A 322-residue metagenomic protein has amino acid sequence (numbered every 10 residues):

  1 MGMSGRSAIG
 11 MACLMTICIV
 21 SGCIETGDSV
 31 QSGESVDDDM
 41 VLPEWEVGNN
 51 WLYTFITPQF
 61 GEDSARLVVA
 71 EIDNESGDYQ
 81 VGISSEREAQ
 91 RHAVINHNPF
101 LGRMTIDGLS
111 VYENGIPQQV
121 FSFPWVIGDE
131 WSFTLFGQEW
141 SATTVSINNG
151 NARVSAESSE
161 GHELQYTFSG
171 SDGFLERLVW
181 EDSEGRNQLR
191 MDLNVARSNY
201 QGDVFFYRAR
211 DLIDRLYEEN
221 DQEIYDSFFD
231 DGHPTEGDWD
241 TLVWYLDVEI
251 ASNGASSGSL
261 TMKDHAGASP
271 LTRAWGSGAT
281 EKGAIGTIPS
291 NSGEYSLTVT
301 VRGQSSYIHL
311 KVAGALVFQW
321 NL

Functional and structural regions predicted by a protein language model:
M1-L52, G173, F205-Y207, L297 (+1 more regions): Secretory targeting signatures
G33-R91, S110-Q119, F123-Y217: Acidic, serine/threonine-rich low-complexity disordered tracts
L216-D240: Non-catalytic, beta-strand-enriched accessory regions in extracellular/secretory proteins and membrane protein
D231-A255: Beta-rich globular "head" domains
G237, W275-S292: Beta-sandwich interaction modules
L242, L246, T287-S305: Noncatalytic modules at the cell exterior or secretory-pathway interfaces, chiefly beta-strand-rich lectin/adhesion
A255-P270: Short, surface-exposed beta-strand/strand-loop-strand elements in extracellular ectodomains
S256-G258, G303-F318: Edge beta-strands of jelly-roll/beta-sandwich modules across compartments, strongly enriched in secreted/luminal
